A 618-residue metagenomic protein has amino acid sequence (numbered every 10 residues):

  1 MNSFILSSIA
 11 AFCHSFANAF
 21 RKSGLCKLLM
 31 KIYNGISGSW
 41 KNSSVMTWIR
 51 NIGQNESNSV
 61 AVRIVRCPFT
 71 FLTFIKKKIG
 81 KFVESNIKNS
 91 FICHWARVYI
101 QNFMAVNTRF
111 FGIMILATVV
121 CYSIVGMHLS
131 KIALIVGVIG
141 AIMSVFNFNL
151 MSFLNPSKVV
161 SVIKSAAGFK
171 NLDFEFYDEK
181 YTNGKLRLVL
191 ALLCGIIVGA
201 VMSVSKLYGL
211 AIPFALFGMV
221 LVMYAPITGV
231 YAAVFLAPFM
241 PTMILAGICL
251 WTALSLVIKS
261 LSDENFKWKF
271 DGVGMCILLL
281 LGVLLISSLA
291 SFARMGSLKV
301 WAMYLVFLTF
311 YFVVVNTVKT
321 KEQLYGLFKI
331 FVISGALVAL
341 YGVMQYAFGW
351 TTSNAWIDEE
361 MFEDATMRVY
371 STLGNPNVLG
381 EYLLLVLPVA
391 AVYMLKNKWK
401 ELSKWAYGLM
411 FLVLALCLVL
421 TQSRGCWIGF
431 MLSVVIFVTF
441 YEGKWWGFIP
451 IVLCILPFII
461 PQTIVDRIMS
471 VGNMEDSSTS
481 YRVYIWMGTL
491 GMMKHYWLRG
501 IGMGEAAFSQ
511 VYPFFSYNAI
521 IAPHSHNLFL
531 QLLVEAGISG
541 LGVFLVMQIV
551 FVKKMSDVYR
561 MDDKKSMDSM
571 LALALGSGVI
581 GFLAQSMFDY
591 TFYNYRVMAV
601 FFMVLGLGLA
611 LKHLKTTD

Functional and structural regions predicted by a protein language model:
M1-I286, F292-G296, K319-K329, Y393-K404 (+3 more regions): Transmembrane signal-anchor hairpin modules in multi-pass inner-membrane enzymes, especially those that act on
R109-G140, V145-F146, L150, R187-V204 (+12 more regions): Alpha-helical transmembrane segments of multi-pass inner-membrane proteins
V125-H128, F235-T242, L533-A536, M567-A610: Membrane helix-loop boundary segments at the extracytoplasmic
S130-I132, V204-Y208, T242-G247, K299-V300 (+5 more regions): Membrane-interface micro-motifs in multi-pass membrane enzymes
L154-K164, M361-V369, C426, L453-G488 (+2 more regions): Flexible juxtamembrane loops connecting transmembrane helices in multi-pass membrane enzymes that build or modify
S291-V315: Alpha-helical transmembrane segments and their immediate interhelical/interface regions in integral membrane proteins
W356, I464, G472-M487, G491 (+3 more regions): Long extracytoplasmic/lumenal interhelical loops at the membrane interface of multi-pass membrane proteins
S371, N375-N377, A415-C417, M487-L490 (+3 more regions): A conserved mid-to-late transmembrane alpha helix and its immediate loop/hinge that forms the functional core
